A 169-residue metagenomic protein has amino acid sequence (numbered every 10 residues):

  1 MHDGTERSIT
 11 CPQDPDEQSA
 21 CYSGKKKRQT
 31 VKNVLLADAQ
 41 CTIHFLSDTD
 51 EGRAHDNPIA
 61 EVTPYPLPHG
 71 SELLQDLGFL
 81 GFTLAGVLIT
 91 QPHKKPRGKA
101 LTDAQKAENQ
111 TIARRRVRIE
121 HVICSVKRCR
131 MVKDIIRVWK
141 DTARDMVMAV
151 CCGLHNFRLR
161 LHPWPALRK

Functional and structural regions predicted by a protein language model:
M1-K169: Short, well-ordered secondary-structure "scaffold" segments embedded in the functional core of diverse domains
